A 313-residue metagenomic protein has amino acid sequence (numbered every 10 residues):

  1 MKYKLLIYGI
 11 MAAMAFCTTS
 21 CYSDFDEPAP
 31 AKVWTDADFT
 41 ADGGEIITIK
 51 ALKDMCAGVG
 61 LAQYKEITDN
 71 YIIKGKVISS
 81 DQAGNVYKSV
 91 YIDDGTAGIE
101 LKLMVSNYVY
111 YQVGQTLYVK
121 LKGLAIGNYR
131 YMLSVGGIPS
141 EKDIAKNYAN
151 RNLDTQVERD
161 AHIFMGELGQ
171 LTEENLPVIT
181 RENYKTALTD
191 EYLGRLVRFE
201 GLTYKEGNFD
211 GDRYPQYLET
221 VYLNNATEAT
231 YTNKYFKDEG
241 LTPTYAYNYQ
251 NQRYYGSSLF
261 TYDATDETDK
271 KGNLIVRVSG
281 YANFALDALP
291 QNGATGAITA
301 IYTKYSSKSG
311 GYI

Functional and structural regions predicted by a protein language model:
M1-L5, S23: Positively charged n-region of N-terminal signal peptides that target proteins for export
L6-M14: Sec-dependent N-terminal signal peptides
F16-S20: C-terminal motif of bacterial Sec signal peptides marking the signal peptidase cleavage site
Y22-Y87, Y91-I313: OB-fold nucleic-acid-binding modules
